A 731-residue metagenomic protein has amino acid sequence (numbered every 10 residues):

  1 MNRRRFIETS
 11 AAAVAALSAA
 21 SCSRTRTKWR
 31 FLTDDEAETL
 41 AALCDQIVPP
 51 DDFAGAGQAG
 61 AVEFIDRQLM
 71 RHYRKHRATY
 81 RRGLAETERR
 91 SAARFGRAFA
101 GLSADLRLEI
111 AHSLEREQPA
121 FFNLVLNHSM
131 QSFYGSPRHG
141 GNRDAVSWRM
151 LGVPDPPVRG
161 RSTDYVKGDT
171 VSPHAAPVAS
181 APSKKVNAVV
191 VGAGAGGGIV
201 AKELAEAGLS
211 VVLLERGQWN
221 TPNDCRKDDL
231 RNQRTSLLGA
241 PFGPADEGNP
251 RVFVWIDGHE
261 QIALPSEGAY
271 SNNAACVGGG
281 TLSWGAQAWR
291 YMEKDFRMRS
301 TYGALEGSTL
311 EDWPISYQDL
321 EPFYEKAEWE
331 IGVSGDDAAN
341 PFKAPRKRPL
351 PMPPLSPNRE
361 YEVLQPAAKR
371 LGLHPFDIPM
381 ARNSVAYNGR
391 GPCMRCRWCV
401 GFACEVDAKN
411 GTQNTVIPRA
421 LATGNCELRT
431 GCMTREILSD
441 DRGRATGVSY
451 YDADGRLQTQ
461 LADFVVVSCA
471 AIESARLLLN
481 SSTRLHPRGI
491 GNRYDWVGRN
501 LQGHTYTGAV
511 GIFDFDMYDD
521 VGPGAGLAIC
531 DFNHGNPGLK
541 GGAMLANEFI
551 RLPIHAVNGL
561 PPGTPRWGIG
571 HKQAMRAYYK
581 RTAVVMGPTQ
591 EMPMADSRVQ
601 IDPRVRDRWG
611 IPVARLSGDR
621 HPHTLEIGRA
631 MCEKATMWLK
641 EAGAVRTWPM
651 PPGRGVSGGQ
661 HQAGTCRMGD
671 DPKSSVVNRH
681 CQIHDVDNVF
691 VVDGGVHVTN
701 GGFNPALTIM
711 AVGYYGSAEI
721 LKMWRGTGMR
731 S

Functional and structural regions predicted by a protein language model:
M1-V14: N-terminal secretory signal peptides and thylakoid transit peptides that target proteins across membranes
A37-E38, A42, G57-A176: Mature-region segments of soluble proteins
P182-G194: Beta1/beta-strand and adjacent pyrophosphate-binding region of the FAD-binding site in flavoprotein oxidoreductases
E203-E206, S210, G217-R231, T423 (+6 more regions): Glycine-rich loop(s) and the adjacent beta-strand/alpha-helix scaffold that form part
N220-G285, F323: N-terminal FAD cofactor-binding segment of flavoenzymes
L237-L238, P244-V252, A263-G268, R290-D295 (+2 more regions): Conserved redox-cofactor binding core of oxidoreductases
D257-G280, W284, R290, D295 (+6 more regions): FAD cofactor-binding and catalytic pocket of flavoenzymes
D377-A381, P392-C399, E436-L438, K580-E591 (+3 more regions): A glycine-rich dinucleotide-binding beta-alpha-beta segment and adjacent secondary-structure elements that constitute
